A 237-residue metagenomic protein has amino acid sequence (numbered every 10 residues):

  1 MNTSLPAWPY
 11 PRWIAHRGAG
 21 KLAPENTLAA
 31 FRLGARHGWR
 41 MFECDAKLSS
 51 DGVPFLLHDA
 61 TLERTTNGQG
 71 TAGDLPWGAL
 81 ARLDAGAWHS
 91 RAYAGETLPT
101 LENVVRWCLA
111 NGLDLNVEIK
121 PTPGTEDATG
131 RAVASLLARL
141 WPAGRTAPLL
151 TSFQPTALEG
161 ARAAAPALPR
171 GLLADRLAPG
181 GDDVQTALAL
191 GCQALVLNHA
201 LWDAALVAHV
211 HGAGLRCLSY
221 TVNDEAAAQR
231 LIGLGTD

Functional and structural regions predicted by a protein language model:
M1-D237: Phosphate-group recognition and catalysis centered on beta-loop-alpha active-site segments
